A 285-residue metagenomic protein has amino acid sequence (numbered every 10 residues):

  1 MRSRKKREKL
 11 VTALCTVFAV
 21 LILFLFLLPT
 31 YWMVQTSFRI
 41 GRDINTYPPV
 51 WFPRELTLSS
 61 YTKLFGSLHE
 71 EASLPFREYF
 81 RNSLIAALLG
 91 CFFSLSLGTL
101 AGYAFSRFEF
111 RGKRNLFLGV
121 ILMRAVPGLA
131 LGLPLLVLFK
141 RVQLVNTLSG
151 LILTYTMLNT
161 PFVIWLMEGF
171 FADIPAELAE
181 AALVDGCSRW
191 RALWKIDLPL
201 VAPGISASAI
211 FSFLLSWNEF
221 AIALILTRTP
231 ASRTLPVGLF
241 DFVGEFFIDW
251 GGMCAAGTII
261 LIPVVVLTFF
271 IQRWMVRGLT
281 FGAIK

Functional and structural regions predicted by a protein language model:
S3-R7, V11-K285: A structural signal for multi-pass alpha-helical bundles of membrane permease subunits that mediate small-molecule
